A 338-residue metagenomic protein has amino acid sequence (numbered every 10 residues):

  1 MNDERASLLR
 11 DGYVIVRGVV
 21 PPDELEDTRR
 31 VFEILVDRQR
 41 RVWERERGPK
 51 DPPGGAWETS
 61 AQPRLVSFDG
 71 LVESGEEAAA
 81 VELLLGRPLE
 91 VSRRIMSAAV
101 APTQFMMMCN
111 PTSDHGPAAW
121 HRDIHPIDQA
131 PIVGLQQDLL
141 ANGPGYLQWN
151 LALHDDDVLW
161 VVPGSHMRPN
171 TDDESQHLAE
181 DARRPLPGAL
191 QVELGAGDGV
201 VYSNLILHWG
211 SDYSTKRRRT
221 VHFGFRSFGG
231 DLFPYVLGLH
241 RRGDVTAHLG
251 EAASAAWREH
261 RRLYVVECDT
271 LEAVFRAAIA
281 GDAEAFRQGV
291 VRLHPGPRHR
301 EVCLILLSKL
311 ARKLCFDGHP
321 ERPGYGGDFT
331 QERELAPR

Functional and structural regions predicted by a protein language model:
N2-R10, R17-A130: Non-heme Fe(II)-dependent double-stranded beta-helix
S7, Q191-E193: Residue-level "contact hotspot" at macromolecular interaction interfaces
Y13, P102-Q104, P144-Q148, D156 (+3 more regions): Extracellular structured ligand-interaction cores
V20-P22, M108-D114, H125, A152-V158 (+3 more regions): Short, solvent-exposed loop/turn segments at secondary-structure junctions
G75-V81, P185-L190, G210: Active-site rim elements
G116-Q191, L232-L237: Catalytic core of non-heme Fe(II) oxygenases with the double-stranded beta-helix
L194-L207: Conserved metal-binding segment of the jelly-roll/cupin
I206-R338: Non-heme Fe(II)/2-oxoglutarate
